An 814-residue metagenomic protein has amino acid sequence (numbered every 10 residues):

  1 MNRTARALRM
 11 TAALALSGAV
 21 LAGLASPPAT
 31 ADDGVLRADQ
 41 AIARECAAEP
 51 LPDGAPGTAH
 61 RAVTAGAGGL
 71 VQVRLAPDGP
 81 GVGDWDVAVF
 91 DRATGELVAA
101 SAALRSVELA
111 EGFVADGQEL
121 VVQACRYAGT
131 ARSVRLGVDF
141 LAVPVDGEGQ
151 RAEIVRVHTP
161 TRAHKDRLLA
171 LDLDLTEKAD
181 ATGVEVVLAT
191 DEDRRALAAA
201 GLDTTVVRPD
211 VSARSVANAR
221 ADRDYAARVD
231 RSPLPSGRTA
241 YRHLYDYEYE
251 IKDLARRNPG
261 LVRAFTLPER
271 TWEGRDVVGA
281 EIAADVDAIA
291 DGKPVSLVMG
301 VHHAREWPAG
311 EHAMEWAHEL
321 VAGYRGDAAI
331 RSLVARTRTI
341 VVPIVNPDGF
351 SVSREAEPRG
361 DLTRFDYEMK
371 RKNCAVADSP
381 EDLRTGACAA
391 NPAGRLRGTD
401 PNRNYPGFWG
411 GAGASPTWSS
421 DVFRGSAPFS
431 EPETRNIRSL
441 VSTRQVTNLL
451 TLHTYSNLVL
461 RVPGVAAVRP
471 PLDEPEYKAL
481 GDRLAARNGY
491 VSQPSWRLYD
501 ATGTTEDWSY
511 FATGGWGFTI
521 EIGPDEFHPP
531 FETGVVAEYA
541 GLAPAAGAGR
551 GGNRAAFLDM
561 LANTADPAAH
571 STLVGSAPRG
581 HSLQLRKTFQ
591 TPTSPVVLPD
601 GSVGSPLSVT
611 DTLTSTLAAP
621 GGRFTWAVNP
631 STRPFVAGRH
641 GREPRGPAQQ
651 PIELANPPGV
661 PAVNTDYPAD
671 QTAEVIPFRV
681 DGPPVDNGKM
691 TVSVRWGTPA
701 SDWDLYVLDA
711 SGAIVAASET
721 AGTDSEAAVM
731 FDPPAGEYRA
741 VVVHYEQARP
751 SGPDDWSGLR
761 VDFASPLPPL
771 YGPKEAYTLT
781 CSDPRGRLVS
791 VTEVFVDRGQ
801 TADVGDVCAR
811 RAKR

Functional and structural regions predicted by a protein language model:
M1-A31: Secretory targeting and sorting signals
A29-G68, V145, P647-N687: Non-catalytic extracellular/lumenal accessory regions of secreted precursors
A31, Q649, Y667-A673, P677 (+2 more regions): Extracellular beta-sheet/turn segments enriched in Thr/Pro/Gly and aliphatic residues
P52-E96, A103-S106, V114-Q118, P668-A713 (+1 more regions): Acidic, Ser/Thr/Pro-rich low-complexity intrinsically disordered segments
L70-Q72, N563-G580, K689-T691: A short, Gly/Thr-enriched small/hydrophobic beta-strand-prone motif that recurs across taxa
A88-D139, Y706-P769: Noncatalytic accessory or regulatory domains flanking protease catalytic cores in secreted, cell-surface, and selected
S101, T591-R639, S718-A721: Short, acidic Ser/Thr/Gly-rich low-complexity loop/linker segments typical of extracellular and cell-surface proteins
D276-V277, L297, I340-V342, D348 (+2 more regions): Metallocarboxypeptidase
